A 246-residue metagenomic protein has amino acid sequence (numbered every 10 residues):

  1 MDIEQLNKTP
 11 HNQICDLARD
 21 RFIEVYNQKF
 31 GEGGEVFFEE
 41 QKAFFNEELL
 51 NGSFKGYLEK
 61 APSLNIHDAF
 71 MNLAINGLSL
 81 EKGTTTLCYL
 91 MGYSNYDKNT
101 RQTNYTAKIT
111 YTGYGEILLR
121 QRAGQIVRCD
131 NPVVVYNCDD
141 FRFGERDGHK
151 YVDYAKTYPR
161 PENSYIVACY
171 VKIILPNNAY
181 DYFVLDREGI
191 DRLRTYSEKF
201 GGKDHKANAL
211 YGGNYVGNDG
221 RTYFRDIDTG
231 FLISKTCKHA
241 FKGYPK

Functional and structural regions predicted by a protein language model:
M1-N27: Glycine- and charge-rich intrinsically disordered segments
A18-K246: Binding-interface segments
